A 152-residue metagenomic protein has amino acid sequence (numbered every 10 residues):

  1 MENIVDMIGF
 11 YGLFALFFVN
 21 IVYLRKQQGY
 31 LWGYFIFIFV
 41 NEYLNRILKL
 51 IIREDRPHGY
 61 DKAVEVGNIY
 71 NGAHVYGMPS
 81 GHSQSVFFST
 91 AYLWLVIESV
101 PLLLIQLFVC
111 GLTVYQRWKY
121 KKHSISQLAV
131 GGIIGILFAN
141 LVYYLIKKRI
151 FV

Functional and structural regions predicted by a protein language model:
M1-M78, Q84-K119, N140: Hydrophobic alpha-helical bundle signature of multipass membrane enzymes
M1-N3, Y144-V152: Short, Lys/Arg-enriched, disordered terminal segments
L50-G59, H123-A129, K148-V152: A cytosolic-side transmembrane-helix exit/cap motif
H82-V86, H123-K147: Alpha-helical transmembrane segments that form the membrane-embedded catalytic/substrate-binding core of multi-pass
